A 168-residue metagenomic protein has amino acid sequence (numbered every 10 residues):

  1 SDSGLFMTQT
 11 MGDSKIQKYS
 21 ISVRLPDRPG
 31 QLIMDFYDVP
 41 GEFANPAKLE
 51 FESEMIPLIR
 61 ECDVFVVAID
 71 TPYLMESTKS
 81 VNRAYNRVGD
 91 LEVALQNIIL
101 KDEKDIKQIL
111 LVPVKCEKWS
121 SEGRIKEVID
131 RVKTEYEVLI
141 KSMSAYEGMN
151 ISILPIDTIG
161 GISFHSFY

Functional and structural regions predicted by a protein language model:
S1-T10: N-terminal phosphate/diphosphate-binding loop that engages ATP/GTP or pyrophosphate donors across diverse enzyme folds
M11-V66, Y73-S80: Switch II of P-loop NTPase G domains
I56-Y168: Conserved GTP-binding G-domain of TRAFAC-class P-loop NTPases and closely related GTPase folds
